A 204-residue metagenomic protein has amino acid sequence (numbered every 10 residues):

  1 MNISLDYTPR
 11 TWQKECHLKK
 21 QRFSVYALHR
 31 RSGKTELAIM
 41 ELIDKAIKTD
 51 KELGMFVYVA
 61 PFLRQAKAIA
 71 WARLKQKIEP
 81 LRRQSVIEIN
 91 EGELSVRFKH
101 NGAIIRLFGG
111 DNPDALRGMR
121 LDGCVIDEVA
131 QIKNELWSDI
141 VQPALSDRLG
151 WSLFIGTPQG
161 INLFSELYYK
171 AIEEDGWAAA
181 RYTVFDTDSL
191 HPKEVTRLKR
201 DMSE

Functional and structural regions predicted by a protein language model:
M1-E204: Phosphate/NTP-binding elements of NTP-utilizing enzymes
